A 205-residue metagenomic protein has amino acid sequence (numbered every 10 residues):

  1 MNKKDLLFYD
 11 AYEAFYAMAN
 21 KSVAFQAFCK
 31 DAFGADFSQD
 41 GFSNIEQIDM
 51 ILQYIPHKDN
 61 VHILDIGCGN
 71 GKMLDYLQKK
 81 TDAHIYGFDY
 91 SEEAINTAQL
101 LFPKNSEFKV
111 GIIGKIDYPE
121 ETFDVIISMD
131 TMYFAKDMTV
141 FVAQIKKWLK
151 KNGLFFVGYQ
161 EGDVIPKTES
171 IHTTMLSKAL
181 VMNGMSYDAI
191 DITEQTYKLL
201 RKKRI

Functional and structural regions predicted by a protein language model:
M1-A32: N-terminal, positively charged/glycine-rich alpha-helical extensions of SAM-dependent methyltransferases
G41-D59: Conserved alpha-helix/loop element of class I SAM-dependent methyltransferases that forms part of the SAM/SAH-binding
L64-K115: Class I SAM-dependent methyltransferase SAM/SAH-binding core
I127: A conserved beta-strand element that flanks and buttresses the S-adenosyl-L-methionine
T139-K151: A short glycine-rich, Lys/Arg-flanked "PGG" loop and its adjoining helix->strand segment in the class I
G153-Q160: Conserved beta-strand signature within the Rossmann-like core of class I S-adenosyl-L-methionine
E169-G184, I190: Short alpha-helix
Q195-I205: C-terminal helical/coil "lid" or tail adjacent to the Rossmann-like core of SAM-dependent
